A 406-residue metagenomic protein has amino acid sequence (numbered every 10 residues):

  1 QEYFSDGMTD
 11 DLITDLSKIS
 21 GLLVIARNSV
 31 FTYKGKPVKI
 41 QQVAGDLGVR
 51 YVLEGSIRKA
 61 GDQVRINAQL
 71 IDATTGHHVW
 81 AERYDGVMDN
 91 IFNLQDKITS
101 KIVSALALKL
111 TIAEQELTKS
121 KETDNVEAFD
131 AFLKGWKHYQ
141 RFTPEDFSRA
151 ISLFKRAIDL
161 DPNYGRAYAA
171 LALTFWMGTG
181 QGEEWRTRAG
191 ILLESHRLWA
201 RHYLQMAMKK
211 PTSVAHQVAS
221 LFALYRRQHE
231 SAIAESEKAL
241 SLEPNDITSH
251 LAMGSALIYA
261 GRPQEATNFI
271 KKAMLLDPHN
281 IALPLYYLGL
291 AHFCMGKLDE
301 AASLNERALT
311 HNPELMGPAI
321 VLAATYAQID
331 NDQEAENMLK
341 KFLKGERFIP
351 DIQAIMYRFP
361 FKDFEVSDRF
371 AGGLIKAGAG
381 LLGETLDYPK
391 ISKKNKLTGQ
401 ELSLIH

Functional and structural regions predicted by a protein language model:
Q1-E300, L304-L315, L322-Q328, K393 (+1 more regions): Acidic, proline/glycine-rich low-complexity intrinsically disordered segments
I25, E114-Q115, D351-A354, L382-G383: Short, hydrophobic secondary-structure boundary micro-motifs
T118-K121, E183-W185, F348-K362: Acidic, Ser/Thr-rich low-complexity linear motifs
L192, A327-I349, I375: TPR/TPR-like (Sel1-like) alpha-helical repeat modules
F269, D332-A335, I352, S367: Alpha-helix initiation and N-capping motif
I320, N337-K340, D368: A generic structural signal for well-ordered alpha-helical surface patches
A354-E401: Terminal, low-structured helical/coil segments at or just beyond the last alpha-helical repeat
I405-H406: Conserved small/polar residues in nucleotide/adenosyl-binding loops
